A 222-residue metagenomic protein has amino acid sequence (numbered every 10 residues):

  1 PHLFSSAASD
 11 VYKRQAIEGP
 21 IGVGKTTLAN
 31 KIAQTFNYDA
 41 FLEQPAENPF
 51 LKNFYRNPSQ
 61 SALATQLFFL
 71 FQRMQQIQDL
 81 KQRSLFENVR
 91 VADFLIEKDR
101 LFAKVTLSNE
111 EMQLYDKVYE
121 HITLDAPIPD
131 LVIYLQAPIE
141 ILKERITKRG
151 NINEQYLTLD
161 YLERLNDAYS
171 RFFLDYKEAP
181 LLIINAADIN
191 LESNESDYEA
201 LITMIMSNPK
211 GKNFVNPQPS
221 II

Functional and structural regions predicted by a protein language model:
P1-Y12: Single conserved hydrophobic/aromatic residue that forms the stacking wall/gate of nucleotide- or nucleobase-binding
P20: P-loop (Walker A) phosphate-binding loop of NTP-binding proteins
K25: Conserved lysine of the Walker
Q34-Q72: Conserved substrate/cofactor phosphate-moiety recognition/catalytic segment in nucleotide-dependent phosphotransferases
T65-P127: Glycine-rich phosphate-binding loop used to anchor ATP phosphates in small-molecule kinases, encompassing both
D99-S170: A glycine- and Lys/Arg-enriched "phosphate-lid" helix/loop adjacent to the NTP-binding pocket of small-molecule kinases
T147-Y156, E163-I222: NTP-dependent small-molecule kinase module
